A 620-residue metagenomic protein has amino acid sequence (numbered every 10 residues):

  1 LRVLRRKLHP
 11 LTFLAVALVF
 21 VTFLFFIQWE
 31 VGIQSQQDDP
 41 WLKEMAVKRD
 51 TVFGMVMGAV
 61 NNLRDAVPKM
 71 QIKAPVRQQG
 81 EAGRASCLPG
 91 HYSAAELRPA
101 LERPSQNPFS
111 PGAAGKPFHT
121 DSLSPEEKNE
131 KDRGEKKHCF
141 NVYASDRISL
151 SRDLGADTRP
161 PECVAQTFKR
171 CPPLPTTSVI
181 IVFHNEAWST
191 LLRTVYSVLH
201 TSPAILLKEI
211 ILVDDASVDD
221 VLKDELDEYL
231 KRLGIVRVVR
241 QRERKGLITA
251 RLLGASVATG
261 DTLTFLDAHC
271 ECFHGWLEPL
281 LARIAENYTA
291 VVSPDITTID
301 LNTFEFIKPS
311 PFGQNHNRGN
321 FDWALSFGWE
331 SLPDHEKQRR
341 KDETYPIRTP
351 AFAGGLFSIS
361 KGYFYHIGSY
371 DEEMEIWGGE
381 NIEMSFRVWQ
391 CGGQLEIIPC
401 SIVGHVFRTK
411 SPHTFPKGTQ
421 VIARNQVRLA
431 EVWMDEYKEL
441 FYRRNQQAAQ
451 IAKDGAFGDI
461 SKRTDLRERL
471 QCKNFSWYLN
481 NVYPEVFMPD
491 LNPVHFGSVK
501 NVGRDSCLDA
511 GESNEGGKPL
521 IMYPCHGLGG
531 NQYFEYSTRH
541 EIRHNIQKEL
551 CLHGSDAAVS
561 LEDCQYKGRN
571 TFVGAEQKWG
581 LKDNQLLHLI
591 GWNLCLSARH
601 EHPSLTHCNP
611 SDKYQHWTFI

Functional and structural regions predicted by a protein language model:
L1-D65: N-terminal signal-anchor transmembrane helix specifying type II single-pass membrane topology of secretory-pathway
P175-I180, E209, E383: Cell-envelope/extracellular polymer assembly enzymes that use nucleotide-activated donors
L199, L252-T262: Active-site nucleotide-sugar/metal-binding loop of Leloir-type enzymes
L199-R240: Acidic donor-binding segment of Leloir-type glycosyltransferases
A216, G254, L263, D267-E271: The conserved acidic donor/metal-binding loop of glycosyltransferases
I248, W323-S358: A recurrent flexible, glycine/aromatic-enriched loop bordering the glycosyltransferase active site that acts as
E271, G275-W329, Q394: Conserved donor NDP-sugar-binding/catalytic core segment of glycosyltransferases
E485-I620: Lectin-like carbohydrate-binding module/patch detector with strong preference for beta-trefoil
